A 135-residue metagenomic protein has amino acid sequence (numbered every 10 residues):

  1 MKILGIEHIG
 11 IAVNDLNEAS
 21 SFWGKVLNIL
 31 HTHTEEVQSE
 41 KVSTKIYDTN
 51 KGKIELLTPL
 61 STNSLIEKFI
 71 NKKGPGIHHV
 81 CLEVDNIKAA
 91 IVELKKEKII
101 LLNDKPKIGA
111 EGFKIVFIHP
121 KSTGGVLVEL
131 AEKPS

Functional and structural regions predicted by a protein language model:
M1-E18, P75-V84, P134: N-terminal beta-strand motif that seeds the catalytic metal site of vicinal oxygen chelate
M1-K2, K45-D48, L82, I91-S135: Vicinal oxygen chelate
I6, G10, W23, Y47 (+5 more regions): Short, structured motif recognition centered on aromatic/hydrophobic residues
N17-L30, L94-E97: Amphipathic alpha-helical segments
L27-E36, I99-K105: Short secondary-structure junctions
T32-H33, N63-K68: A short, acidic/glycine-rich surface segment
V37-K53: C-terminal "cap" of GNAT-fold acetyltransferases
F69, K73-E97: Mid-chain, well-packed structural core segment of small domains
